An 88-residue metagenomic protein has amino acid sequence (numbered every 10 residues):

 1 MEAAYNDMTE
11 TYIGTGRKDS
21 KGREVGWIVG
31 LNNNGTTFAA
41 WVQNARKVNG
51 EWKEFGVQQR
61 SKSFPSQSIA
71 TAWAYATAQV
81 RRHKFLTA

Functional and structural regions predicted by a protein language model:
M1-A4, M8, Q79, H83-A88: Short intrinsically disordered terminal tails
M1-V48: Short N-terminal "domain-start" leader segments that mark the transition from disordered tails or signal peptides into
E10-Y12, G16, T37-F38, F64 (+3 more regions): N-terminal compositionally biased, intrinsically disordered segments and leader/signal-like regions
Y12, E24, E54, Q58-R60: Residue-level detector of beta-propeller blades
E51-V57, S63-L86: A short, charged, amphipathic alpha-helix used as a generic interaction element across diverse proteins
